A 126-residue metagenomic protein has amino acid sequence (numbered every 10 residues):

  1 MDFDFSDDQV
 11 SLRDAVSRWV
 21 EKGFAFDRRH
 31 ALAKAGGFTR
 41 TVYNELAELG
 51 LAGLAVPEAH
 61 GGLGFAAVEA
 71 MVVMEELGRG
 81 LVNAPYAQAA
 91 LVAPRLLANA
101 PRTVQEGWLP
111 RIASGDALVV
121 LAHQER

Functional and structural regions predicted by a protein language model:
M1-D8: Intrinsic disorder at enzyme termini
D8-Q9, A33: Alpha-helical interaction segments
S11-R18: A non-catalytic, amphipathic alpha-helix used as a structural packing/dimerization or gating element in enzyme scaffolds
E21-R126: Glycine-rich flavin
